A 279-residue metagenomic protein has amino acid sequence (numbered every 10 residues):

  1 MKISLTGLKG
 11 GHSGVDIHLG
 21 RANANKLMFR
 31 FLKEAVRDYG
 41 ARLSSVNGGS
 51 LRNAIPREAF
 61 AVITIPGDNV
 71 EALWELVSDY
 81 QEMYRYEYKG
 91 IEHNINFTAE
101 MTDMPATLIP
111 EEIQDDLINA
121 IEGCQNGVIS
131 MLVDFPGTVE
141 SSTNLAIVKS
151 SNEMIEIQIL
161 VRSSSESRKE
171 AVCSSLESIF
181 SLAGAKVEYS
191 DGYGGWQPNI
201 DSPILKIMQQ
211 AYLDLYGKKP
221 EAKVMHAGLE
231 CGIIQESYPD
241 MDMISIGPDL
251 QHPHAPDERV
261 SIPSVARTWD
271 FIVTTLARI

Functional and structural regions predicted by a protein language model:
M1-A24, L32-V36: Fold-level recognition of mixed alpha/beta catalytic cores in primary-metabolism enzymes, strongest
H18-A24, R52-G127, M131: A conserved active-site cap/scaffold subdomain adjacent to cofactor or substrate pockets
R21-D38, G67-V70, D115-E122, I129-V133 (+3 more regions): His/Asp/Glu-rich mid-to-C-terminal helical/loop segments that flank catalytic regions of hydrolases
L32-V46, P198-M241: Active-site-adjacent substrate-binding region of metalloamidase/peptidase-like peptide-processing proteins
A35-N53, M83-T102, S130-V139, G184-D191 (+1 more regions): Flexible, glycine/charged-enriched surface loops at secondary-structure junctions
V62, N96-T107, N144-V148, E156-E166 (+1 more regions): A short beta-alpha structural unit
A120-L182: Long, well-ordered mid-to-C-terminal structural blocks that present hydrophobic/aromatic surfaces
V133, E140-I155, Y216-T274: Zn-dependent metallopeptidase/amidohydrolase metal-coordination segment
